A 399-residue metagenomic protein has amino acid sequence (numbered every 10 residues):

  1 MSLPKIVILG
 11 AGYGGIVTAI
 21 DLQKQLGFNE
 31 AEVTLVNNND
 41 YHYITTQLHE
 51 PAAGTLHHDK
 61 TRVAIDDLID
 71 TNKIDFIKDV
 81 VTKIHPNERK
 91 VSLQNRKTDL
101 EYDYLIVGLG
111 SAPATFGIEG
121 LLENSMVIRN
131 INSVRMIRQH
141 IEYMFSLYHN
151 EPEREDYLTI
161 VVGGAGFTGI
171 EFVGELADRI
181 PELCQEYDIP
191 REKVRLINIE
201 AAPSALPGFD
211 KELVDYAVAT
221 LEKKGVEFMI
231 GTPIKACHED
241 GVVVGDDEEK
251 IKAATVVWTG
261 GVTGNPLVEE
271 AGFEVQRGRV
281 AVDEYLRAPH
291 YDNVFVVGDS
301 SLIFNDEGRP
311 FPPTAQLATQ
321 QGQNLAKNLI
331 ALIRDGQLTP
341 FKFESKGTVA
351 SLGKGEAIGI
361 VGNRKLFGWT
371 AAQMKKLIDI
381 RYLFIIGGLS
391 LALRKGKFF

Functional and structural regions predicted by a protein language model:
M1-K5, I74-T159, V257: FAD-binding core/adjacent interface of flavoenzyme oxidoreductases
S2-D75, I170-G208, V257: Beta1-alpha1 glycine-rich phosphate/pyrophosphate-binding loop at the start of Rossmann-like nucleotide-binding domains
L9-G10, V107, G163: Conserved N-terminal Rossmann-fold NAD(P)-binding element of oxidoreductases
F76-I84, D178-E284: A Rossmann-like FAD-binding core segment of flavoenzymes
S125-E151, G241, K250-Q320: FAD-site-proximal beta/loop scaffold in flavoenzymes
I137-R191: Rossmann-like NAD(P)H-binding beta-loop-alpha module
D178-P181, Q316-F343: Internal hydrophobic alpha-helix adjacent to the cofactor/substrate pocket in enzyme cavities
K354-F399: C-terminal auxiliary extensions adjacent to catalytic cores
